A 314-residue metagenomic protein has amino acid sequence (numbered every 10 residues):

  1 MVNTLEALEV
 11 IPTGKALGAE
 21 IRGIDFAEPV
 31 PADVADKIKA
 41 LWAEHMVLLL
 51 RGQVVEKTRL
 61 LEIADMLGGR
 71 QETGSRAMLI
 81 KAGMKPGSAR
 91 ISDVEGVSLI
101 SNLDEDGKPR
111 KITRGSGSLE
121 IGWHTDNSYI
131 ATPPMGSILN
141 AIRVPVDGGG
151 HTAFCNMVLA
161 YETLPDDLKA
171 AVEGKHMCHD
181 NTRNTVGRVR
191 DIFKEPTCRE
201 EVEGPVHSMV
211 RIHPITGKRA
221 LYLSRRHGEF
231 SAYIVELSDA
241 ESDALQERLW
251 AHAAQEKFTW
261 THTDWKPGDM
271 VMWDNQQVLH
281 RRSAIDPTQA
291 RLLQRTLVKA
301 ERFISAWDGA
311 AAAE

Functional and structural regions predicted by a protein language model:
V2-V47, R51-M272, Q276-E314: Fe(II)/2-oxoglutarate oxygenase catalytic core
